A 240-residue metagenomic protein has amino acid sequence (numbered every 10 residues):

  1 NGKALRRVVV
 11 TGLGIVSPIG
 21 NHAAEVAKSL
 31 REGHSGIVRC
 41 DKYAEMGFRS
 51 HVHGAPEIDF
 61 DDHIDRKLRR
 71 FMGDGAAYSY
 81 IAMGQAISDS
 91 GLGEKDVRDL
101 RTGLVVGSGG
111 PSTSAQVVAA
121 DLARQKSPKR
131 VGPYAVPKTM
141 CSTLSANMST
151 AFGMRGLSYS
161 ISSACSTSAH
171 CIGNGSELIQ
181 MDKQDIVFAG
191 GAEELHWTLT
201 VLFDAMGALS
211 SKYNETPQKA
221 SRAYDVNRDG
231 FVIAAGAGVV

Functional and structural regions predicted by a protein language model:
N1-L68, S90: ACP-dependent fatty acid/polyketide chain-elongation machinery
A4-L5, N21, S35, C40 (+3 more regions): Acyl-thioester C-C bond-transforming condensing/cleaving domain
K42-L92, V106, C141-R155: A glycine- and small-residue-enriched flexible loop/hinge segment at structural boundaries
G103: Conserved catalytic-site loops of classical short-chain dehydrogenases/reductases
